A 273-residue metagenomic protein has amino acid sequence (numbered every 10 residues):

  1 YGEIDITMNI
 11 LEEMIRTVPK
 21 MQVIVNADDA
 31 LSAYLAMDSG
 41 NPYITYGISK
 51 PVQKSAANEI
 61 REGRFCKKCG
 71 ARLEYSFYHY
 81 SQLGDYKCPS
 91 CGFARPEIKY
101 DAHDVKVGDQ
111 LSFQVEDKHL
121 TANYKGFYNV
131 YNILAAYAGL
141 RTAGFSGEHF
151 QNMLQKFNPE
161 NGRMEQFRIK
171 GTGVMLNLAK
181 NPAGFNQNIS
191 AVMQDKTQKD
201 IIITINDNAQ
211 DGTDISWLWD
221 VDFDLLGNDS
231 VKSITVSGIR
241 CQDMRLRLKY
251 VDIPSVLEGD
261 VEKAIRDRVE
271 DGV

Functional and structural regions predicted by a protein language model:
Y1-S76: Flexible active-site lid/hinge loop adjacent to a nucleotide/diphosphate and Mg2+-phosphate binding pocket
P19-V23, G173, N228-T235: Short active-site oxyanion
I24, N132, A136, I234: Residue-level signal for inorganic ion chemistry
S49-S112, N123, D229: Cys/His-rich short segments
L83-E97, Y124-Q155: A conserved, hydrophobic alpha-helical segment in the catalytic core of large ATP/adenylate-utilizing enzymes
F93, K106-G108, G139-M175, A179: Gly/charged, well-structured mid-domain segments that form the phosphate/adenylate-handling core of ATP-dependent
L178-V261: Active-site beta-alpha connecting loops in nucleotide-dependent enzymes
A264-V273: A glycine-rich beta-strand to alpha-helix segment that forms a phosphate/ribose-binding loop at ligand/cofactor sites
